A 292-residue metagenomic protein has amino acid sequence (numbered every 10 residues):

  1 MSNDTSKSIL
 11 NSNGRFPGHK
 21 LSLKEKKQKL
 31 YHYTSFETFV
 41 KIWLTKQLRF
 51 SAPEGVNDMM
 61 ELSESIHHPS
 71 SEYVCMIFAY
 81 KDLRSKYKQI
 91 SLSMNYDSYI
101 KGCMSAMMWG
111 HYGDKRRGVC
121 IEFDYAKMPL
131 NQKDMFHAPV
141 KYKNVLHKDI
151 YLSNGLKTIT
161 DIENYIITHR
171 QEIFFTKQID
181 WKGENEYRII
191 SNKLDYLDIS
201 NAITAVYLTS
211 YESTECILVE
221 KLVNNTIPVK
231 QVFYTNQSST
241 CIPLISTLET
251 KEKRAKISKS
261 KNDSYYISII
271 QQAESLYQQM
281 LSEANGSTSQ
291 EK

Functional and structural regions predicted by a protein language model:
M1-K292: Partner-binding and oligomerization surfaces adjacent to conserved cores of proteins that assemble macromolecular
